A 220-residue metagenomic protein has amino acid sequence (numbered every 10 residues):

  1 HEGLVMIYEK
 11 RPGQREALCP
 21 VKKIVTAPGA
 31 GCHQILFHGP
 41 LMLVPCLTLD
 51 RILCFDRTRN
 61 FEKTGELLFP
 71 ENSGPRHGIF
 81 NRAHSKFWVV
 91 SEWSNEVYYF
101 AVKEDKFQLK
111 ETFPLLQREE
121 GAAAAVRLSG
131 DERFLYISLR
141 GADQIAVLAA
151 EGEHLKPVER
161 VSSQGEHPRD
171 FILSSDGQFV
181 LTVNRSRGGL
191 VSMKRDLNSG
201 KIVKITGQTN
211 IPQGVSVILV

Functional and structural regions predicted by a protein language model:
H1, V44-L47, V89-E92, I137-R140 (+1 more regions): Conserved beta-strand positions in repeat-built beta-propeller and related beta-rich domains
H1-F37: Asp-box/WD-like beta-propeller blade repeats and closely related beta-sheet repeat scaffolds
G3-M6, D50-I52, N95-V97, D143-I145 (+1 more regions): Structural signal for beta-propeller blades
Y8-E16, D56-N60, F100-F107, L148-H154 (+1 more regions): Short loop/turn segments immediately following beta-strands, especially the blade-tip and inter-blade linker loops
C19-T26, E62-L68, K110-Q117, K156-S162 (+1 more regions): A short beta-strand motif characteristic of beta-propeller blades
V25-L41, F69-H84, L116-E132, Q164-V180 (+1 more regions): Beta-rich, blade/repeat-based domains predominating in secreted/periplasmic proteins but also intracellular
L43-N95: Loop-centered beta-sheet repeat module
A146-M193: C-terminal hydrophobic structural anchor segments that stabilize assembly/packing rather than catalytic chemistry
